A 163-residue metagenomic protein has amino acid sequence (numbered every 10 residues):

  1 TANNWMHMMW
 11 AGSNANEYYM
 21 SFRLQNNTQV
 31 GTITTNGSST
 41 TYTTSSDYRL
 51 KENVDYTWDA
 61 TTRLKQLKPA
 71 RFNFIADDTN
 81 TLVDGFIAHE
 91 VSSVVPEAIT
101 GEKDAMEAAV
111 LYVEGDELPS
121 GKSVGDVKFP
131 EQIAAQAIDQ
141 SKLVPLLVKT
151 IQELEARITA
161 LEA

Functional and structural regions predicted by a protein language model:
T1-Y48, D59: Trimeric beta-solenoid/beta-helix "fiber body" segments of extracellular/virion adhesins and depolymerases
S45-A163: Intramolecular chaperone/auto-protease modules of tailspike-like proteins
